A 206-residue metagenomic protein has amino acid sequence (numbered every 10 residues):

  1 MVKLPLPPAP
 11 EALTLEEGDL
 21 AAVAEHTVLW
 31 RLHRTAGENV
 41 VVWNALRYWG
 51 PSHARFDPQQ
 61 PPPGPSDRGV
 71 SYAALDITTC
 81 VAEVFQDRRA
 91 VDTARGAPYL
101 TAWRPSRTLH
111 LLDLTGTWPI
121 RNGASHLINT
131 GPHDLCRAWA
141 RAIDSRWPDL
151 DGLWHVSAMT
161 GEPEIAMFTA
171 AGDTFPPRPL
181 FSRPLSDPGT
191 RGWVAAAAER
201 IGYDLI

Functional and structural regions predicted by a protein language model:
M1-P62, D87-I206: Active-site and NAD+-binding cores of ADP-ribose-processing enzymes
D67-A73: A short, exposed loop/beta-hairpin motif centered on an aromatic-Gly-Thr core
A73-L75, E83, H155-V156: Short His-Asn-centered micro-motif
A74-T79, H133: Alpha-helix initiation and capping sites
I77-V91: Short active-site loop/helix that positions an aromatic residue
